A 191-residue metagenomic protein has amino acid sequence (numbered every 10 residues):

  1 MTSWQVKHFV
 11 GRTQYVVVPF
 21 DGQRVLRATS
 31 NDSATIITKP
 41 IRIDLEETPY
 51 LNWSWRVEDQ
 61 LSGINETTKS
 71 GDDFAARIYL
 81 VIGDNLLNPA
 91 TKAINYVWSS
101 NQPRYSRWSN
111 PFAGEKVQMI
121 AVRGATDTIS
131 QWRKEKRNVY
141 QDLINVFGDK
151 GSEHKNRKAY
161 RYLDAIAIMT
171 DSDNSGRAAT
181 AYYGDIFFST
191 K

Functional and structural regions predicted by a protein language model:
M1-G11: Short, tryptophan-glycine- and acidic/Ser/Thr-enriched carbohydrate-recognition patches
T13-I36: Short carbohydrate-recognition loop motifs
P40-L51, T126-I129, A159: Extracellular/lumenal carbohydrate-interaction signature centered on repeated Trp-anchored short motifs
T48-E58, D164-T170: A short beta-strand element within beta-rich, extracytoplasmic domains of secreted/secretory-pathway proteins
S54-Q60, G83, Y140: Solvent-exposed strand-to-loop "edge" motifs in beta-rich extracellular domains
G71-I120: Extracellular/luminal beta-rich ligand-recognition and adhesion surfaces characterized by aromatic-Gly/Pro-enriched
D73-I78, G114-V122, S130-T180: Extracellular beta-strand ligand-recognition surfaces/modules
I166, G184-F188: Extracellular beta-strand elements of beta-rich domains used for carbohydrate recognition/degradation or cell-matrix
